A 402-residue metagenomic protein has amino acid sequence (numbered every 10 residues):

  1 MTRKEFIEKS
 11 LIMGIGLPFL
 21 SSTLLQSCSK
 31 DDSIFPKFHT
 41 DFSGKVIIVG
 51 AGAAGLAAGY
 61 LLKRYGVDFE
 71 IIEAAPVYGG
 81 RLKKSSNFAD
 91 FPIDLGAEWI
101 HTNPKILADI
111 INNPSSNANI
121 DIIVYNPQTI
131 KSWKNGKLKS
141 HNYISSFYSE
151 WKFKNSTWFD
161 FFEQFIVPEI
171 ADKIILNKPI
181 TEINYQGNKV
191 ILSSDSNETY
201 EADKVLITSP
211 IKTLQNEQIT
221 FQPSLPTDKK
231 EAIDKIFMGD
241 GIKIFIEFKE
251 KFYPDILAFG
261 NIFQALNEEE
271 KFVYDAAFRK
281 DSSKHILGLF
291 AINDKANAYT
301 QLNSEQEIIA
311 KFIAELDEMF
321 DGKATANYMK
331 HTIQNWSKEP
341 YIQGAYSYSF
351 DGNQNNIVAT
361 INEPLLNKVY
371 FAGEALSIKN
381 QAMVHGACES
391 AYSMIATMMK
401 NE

Functional and structural regions predicted by a protein language model:
T2-E402: FAD-dinucleotide binding site
